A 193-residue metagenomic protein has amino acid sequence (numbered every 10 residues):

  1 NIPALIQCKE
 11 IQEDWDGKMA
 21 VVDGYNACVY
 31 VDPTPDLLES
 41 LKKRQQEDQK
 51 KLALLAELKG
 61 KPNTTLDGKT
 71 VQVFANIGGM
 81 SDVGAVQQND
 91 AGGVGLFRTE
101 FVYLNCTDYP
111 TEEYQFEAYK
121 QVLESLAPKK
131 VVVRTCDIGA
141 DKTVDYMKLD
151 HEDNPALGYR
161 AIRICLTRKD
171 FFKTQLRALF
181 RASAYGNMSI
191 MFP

Functional and structural regions predicted by a protein language model:
N1-N89: Acidic, glycine-rich flexible loop/linker segments
L52-P193: Conserved alpha/beta-domain cores
